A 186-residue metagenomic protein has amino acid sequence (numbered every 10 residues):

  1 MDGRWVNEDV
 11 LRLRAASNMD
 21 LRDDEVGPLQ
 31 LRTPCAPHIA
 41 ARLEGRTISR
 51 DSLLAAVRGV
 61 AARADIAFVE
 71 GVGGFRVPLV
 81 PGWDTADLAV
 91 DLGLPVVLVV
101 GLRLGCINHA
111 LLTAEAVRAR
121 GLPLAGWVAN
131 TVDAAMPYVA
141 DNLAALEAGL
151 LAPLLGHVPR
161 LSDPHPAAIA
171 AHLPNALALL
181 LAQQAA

Functional and structural regions predicted by a protein language model:
M1-G45, D51, A56-G59: N-terminal phosphate/diphosphate-binding loop that engages ATP/GTP or pyrophosphate donors across diverse enzyme folds
N7-V10, A86, A140-A144: Short, surface-exposed alpha-helical segments at coil->helix boundaries
L13, L53, V57-P81: Switch II (G3) loop of P-loop NTPases
S17, L92, G149-L151: Short, structured coil segments at secondary-structure junctions
F68-E70, V97-V99, V128: Structural motif
V80-R103: Inter-motif core of Ras-like GTPase G domains
A114-A186: C-terminal lobe/tail of nucleotide-utilizing enzymes
